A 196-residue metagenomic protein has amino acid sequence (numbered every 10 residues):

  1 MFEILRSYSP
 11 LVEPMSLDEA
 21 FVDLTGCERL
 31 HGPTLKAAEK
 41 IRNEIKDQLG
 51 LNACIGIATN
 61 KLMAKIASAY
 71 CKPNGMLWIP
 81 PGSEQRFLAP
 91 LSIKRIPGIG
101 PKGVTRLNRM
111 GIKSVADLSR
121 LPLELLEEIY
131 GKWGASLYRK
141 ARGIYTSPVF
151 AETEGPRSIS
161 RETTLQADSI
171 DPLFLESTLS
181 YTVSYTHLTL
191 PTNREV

Functional and structural regions predicted by a protein language model:
M1-P73, G143-A151, S184, L188 (+1 more regions): Structure-specific DNA junction-binding interface
T25-R29, F87, T163-I170: Short coil/turn segments at secondary-structure junctions
W78-L88: A short, charged helix-loop
L91: Acidic/histidine-rich catalytic cores of soluble enzymes
R95, G103, N108-L190, R194: DNA-contacting surface of Y-family translesion DNA polymerases
